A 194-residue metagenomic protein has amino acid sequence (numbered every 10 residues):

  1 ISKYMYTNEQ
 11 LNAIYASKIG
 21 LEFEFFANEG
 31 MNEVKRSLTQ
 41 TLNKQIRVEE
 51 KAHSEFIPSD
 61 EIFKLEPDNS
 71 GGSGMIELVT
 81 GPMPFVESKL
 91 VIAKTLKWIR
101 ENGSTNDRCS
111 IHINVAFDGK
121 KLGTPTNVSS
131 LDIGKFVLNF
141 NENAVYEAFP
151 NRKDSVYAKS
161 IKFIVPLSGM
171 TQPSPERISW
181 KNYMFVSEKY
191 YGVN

Functional and structural regions predicted by a protein language model:
I1-N102: Terminal catalytic/cofactor-binding subdomain
S2-N8, A93-R100, S104-D107, Q172-N194: Conserved alpha/beta core surface patches that mediate binding of polyanionic ligands
N8, N12, N28, N32 (+10 more regions): Detector for Asparagine
N12, F26-N28, D118, A158 (+1 more regions): A generic signature of intrinsically disordered, low-complexity regions enriched in glycine/proline and charged/polar
G20, K64, N69, M75 (+1 more regions): Aromatic/basic-lined ligand-recognition segments that form π-stacking hydrophobic pockets flanked by Lys/Arg to engage
E24, M75, N106-K121: Histidine-centered divalent-metal-coordination microenvironment in nucleic-acid enzymes
V34-K35, T39, F85-L96, G119-N151: Helical (often loop-to-helix) elements that flank the catalytic cores of nucleotide-handling enzymes
K44-I57, T105-V115, Y146-I161: Short glycine-rich, low-complexity/disordered patches
